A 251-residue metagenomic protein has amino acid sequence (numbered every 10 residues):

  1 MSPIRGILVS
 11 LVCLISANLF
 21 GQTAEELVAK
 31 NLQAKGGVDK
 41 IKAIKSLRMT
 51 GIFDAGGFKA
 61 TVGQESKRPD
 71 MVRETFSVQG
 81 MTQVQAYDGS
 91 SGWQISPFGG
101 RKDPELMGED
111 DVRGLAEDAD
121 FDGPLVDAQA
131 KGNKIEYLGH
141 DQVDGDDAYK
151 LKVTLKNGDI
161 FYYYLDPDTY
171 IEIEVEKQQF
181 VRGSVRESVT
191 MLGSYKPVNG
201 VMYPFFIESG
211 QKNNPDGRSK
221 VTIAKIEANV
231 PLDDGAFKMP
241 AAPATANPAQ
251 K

Functional and structural regions predicted by a protein language model:
M1-L8, N18: Bacterial N-terminal signal peptides that target proteins for export
I7, A24-L27, Q85-D88, Y203 (+1 more regions): Alpha-helical structural motif
V12-F20: Hydrophobic h-region of N-terminal signal peptides that target proteins for export in Gram-negative bacteria
F20-Q33, K40, S91-D159, T169 (+2 more regions): Flexible, processing/modification-adjacent segments and terminal tails in exported/periplasmic/extracellular proteins
G21, M81, D144-M239: Gly/Pro-enriched, hydrophobic low-complexity segments that function as extracytoplasmic propeptides/linkers
E25-G100, K134-G139: N-terminal mature ectodomain segment of secretory-pathway/periplasmic proteins
I44-S46, P69, Y87, A130-G132 (+3 more regions): Extracytoplasmic
Q64-M71, D88-S91, E109-D111, D166-T169 (+2 more regions): A short, sequence-level motif marking secondary-structure junctions
